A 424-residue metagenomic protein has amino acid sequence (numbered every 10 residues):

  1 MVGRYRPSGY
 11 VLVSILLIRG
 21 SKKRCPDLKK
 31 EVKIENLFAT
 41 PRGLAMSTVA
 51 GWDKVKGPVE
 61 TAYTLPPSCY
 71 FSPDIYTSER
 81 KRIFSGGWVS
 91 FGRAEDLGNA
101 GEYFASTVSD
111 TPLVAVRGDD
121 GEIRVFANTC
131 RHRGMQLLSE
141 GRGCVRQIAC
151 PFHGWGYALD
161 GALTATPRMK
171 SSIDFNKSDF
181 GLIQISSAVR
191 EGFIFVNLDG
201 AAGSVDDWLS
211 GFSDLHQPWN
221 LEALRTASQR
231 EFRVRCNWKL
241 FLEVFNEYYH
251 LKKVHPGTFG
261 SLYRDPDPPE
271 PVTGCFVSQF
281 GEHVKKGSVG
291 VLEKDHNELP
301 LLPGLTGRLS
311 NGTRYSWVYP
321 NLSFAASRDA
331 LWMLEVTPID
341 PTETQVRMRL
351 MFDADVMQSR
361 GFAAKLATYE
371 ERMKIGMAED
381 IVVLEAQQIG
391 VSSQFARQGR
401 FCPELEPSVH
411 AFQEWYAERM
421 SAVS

Functional and structural regions predicted by a protein language model:
L16-R19: Short, low-complexity, charge-dense intrinsically disordered segments
K29-K33, D96-G200, D206-D214: Rieske [2Fe-2S] iron-sulfur-binding domain
E31-K56, T368-E371: General detector of N-terminal leader/presequence modules that precede the first folded domain
W52-P67, E222: Short, contiguous pre-domain boundary segments
L65-S109, L113: Non-catalytic accessory segments flanking enzyme active sites
V116, E122, N128, A188 (+1 more regions): C-terminal catalytic domain of Rieske-type non-heme iron oxygenases
